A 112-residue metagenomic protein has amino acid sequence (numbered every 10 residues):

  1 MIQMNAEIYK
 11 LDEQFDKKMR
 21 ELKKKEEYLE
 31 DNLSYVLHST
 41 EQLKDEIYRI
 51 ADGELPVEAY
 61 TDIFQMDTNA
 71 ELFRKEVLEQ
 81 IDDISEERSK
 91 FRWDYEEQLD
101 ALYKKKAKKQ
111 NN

Functional and structural regions predicted by a protein language model:
M1-N112: Soluble, non-transmembrane alpha-helical interaction regions
